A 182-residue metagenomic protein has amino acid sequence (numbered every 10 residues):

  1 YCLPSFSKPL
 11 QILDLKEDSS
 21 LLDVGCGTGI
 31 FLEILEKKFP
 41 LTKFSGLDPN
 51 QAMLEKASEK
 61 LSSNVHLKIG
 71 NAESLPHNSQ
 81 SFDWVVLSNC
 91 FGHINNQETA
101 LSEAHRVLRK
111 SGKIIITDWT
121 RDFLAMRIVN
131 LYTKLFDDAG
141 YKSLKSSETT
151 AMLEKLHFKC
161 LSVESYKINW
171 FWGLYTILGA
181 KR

Functional and structural regions predicted by a protein language model:
Y1-K8: Conserved SAM-binding loop and adjacent beta-strand
S20, S111-K113: Short glycine-centered segments of the SAM/dcSAM-binding site in methyltransferase folds
L22, T28-S74: Class I SAM-dependent methyltransferase SAM/SAH-binding core
E73-W84: A short acidic, Gly/Pro-enriched loop at the edge of an enzyme's catalytic core that lines a small-molecule cofactor
W84-N96: A short SAM/SAH-binding and catalytic strip from SAM-dependent methyltransferases
E98-K110: A short glycine-rich, Lys/Arg-flanked "PGG" loop and its adjoining helix->strand segment in the class I
I115-L156, C160-G173: C-terminal alpha-helical "lid/dimerization" subdomain adjacent to the S-adenosyl-L-methionine
I177-R182: C-terminal lobe and adjacent flexible extensions of AdoMet/dcAdoMet transferase-like proteins
